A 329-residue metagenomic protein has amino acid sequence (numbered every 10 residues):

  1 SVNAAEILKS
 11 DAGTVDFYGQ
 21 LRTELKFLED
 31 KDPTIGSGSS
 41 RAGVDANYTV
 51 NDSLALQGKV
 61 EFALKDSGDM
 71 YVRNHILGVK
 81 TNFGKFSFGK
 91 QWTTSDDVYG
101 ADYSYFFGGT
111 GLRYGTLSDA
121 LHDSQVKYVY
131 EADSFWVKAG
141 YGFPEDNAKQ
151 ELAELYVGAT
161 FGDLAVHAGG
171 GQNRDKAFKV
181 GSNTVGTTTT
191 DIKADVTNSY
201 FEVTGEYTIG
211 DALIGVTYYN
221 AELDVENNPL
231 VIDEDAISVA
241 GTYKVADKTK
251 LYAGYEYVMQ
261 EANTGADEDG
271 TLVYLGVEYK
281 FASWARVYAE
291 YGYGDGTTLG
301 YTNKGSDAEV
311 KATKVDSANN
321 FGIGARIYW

Functional and structural regions predicted by a protein language model:
S1-W329: Outer-membrane beta-barrel proteins
